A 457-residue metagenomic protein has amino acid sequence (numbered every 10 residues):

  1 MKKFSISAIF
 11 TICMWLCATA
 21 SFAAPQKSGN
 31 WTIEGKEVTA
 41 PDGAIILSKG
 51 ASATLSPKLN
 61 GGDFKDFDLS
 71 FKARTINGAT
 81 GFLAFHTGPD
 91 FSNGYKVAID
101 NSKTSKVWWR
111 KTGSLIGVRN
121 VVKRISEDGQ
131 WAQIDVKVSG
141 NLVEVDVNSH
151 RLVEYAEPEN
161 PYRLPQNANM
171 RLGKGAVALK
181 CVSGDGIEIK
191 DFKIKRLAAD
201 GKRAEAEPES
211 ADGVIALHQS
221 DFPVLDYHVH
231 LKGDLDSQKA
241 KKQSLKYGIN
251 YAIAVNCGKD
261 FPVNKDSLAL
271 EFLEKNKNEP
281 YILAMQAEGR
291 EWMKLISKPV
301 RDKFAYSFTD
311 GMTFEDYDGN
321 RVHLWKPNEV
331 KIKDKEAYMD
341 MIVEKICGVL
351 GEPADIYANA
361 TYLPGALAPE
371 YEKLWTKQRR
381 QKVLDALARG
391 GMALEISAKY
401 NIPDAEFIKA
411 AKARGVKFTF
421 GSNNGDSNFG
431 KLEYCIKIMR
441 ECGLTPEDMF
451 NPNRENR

Functional and structural regions predicted by a protein language model:
M1-S7: Positively charged n-region of N-terminal signal peptides that target proteins for export
A8-T19: Bacterial N-terminal signal peptides
A24-D212: Carbohydrate-interacting regions of secretory-pathway proteins
G50-A53, N77, L231-D236, Q286-W292 (+1 more regions): Short beta->alpha connector loops
S210-D221, E372-R457: Charged catalytic cores and adjacent phosphate/nucleic-acid-binding surfaces used for phosphate/nucleic-acid chemistry
S210-E291, P364-K373, K382, G421 (+1 more regions): An N-terminally biased module of ancient metal coordination in phosphate/nucleic-acid-related enzymes
H228, S307, N359, L394 (+1 more regions): Divalent metal-coordination and catalytic microenvironments
K265-R389, R440, L444: Extended substrate/RNA-proximal surfaces in nucleic-acid metabolism proteins
